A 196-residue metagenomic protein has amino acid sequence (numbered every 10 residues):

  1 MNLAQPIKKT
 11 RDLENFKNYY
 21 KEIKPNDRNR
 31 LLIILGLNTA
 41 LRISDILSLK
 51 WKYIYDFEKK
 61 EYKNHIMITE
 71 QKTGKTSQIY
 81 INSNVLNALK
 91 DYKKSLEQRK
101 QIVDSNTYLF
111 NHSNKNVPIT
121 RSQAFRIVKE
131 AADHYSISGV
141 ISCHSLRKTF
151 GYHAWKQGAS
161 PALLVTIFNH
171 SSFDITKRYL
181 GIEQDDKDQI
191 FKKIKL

Functional and structural regions predicted by a protein language model:
L3-Q5, Q71-D91, N106-K129: C-terminal catalytic core of Y-nucleophile DNA break-rejoin enzymes
T10-T39, I43: Basic, Lys/Arg- and aromatic-enriched nucleic-acid-binding interface segment
N15, G181-L196: DNA/chromatin major-groove-contacting recognition/catalytic segments
N29, G139-Q157: Short basic/aromatic active-site micro-motif
L32, S44-L49, L164: Alpha-helix N-cap/helix-start motif at helix boundaries, enriched for small hydrophobics
L35-G36, H153-Q157, I167: Short alpha-helical segment immediately N-terminal to, or the first helix within, an HTH/HTH-like DNA-binding domain
S48-T76, S83-V85: Conserved tyrosine-mediated DNA breakage-rejoining catalytic core shared by Y-recombinases
I54-D56, S160-L180, D185: Short, polar N-cap/turn motifs at the start of nucleic acid-interacting alpha helices
